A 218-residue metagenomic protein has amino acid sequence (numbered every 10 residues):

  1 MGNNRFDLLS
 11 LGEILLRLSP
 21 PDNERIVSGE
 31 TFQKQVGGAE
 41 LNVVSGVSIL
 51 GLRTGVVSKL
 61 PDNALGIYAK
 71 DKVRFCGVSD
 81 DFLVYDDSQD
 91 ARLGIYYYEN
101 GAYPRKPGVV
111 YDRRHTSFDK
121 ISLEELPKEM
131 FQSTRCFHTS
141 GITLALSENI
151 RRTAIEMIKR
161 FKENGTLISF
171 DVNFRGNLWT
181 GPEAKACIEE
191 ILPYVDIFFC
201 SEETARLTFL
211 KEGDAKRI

Functional and structural regions predicted by a protein language model:
M1-D7, S122-Q132, T153-R160, A186-E190: Short amphipathic alpha-helices and their capping/turn segments at secondary-structure boundaries
M1-S79, I121-L123: Glycine-rich phosphate/adenosyl-contacting loop at the front of the ribokinase-like
R53-G141: Conserved N-terminal subdomain of the carbohydrate kinase-like
V56, I168-F170, F198: Hydrophobic faces of well-ordered beta-strands that scaffold small-molecule active sites in alpha/beta enzyme cores
R114, I142, N173-N177, E203: Active-site beta-loop-alpha junctions enriched in small/polar residues
T143-R152, T180, T208-K211: Glycine/threonine-rich flexible loop motifs
R160-L167: A short helix->loop->beta-strand "cap" motif at the edges of active sites that frequently abuts
N164, L178-I218: Conserved phosphate/ATP/ADP-binding segment of small-molecule kinases
